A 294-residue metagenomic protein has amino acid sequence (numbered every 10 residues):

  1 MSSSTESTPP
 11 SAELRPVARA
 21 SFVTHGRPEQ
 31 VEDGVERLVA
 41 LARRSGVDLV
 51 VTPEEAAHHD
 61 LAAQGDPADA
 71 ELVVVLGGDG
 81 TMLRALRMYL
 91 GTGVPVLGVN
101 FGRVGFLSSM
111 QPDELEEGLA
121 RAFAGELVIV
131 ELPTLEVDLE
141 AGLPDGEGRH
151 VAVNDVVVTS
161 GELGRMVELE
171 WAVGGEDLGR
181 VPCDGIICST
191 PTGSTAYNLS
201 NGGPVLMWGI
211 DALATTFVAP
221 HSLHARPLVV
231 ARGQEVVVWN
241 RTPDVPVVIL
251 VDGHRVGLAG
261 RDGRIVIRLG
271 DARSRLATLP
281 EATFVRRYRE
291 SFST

Functional and structural regions predicted by a protein language model:
M1-L72, L76, D113-V128, L139-H150: ATP/NTP phosphate-donor binding region
H25, V74, G78, N100 (+2 more regions): A residue-level signal for conserved active-site and pocket-lining positions in enzyme catalytic cores
R27, G78-T81, V104, T192-S194: Short glycine-rich anion-binding loops that position phosphate/pyrophosphate groups of nucleotides and phosphorylated
V31-E32, G80-L86, T195-S200: Short glycine/serine/threonine-rich phosphate/pyrophosphate-binding segments that cradle anionic phosphate groups
D48, G93-L97: Proline-centered loop/turn at the N-terminus of a beta-strand
V104-D184: Catalytic core of DAGKc-family lipid kinases
H150, V158, G174-D177, H224-T294: ATP/nucleoside-binding phosphotransfer catalytic cores, i.e., glycine-rich phosphate-binding loops
E176-H224: Gly/Ser/Thr-rich active-site loops/lids in small-molecule metabolic enzymes that frequently grip phosphoryl groups
